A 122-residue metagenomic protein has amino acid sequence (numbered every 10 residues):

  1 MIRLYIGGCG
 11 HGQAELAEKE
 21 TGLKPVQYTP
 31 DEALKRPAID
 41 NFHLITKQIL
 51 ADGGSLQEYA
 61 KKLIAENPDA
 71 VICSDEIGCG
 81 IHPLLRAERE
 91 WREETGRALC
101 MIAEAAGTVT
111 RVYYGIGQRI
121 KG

Functional and structural regions predicted by a protein language model:
M1-T29: Glycine-rich P-loop/Walker A and Walker A-like loops and their local beta1-loop-alpha1 context in P-loop NTPases
G7, N41, Y114: Active-site donor-binding loop signature of nucleotide-sugar glycosyltransferases
H11, L44-I45, G78, G117: Short, solvent-exposed loop/turn segments at secondary-structure junctions
L16, L50-A51, K121: A short secondary-structure junction signal
T21, T29, T46, T95 (+1 more regions): Residue-identity detector for threonine
V26-Q27, E32-S74: Conserved nucleotide-sensing/catalytic segment adjacent to the nucleotide-binding pocket in NTP-handling enzymes
G54-G122: Replace "adjacent to P-loop NTPase cores in ATP/GTP-dependent enzymes" with "adjacent to NTP-binding cores
